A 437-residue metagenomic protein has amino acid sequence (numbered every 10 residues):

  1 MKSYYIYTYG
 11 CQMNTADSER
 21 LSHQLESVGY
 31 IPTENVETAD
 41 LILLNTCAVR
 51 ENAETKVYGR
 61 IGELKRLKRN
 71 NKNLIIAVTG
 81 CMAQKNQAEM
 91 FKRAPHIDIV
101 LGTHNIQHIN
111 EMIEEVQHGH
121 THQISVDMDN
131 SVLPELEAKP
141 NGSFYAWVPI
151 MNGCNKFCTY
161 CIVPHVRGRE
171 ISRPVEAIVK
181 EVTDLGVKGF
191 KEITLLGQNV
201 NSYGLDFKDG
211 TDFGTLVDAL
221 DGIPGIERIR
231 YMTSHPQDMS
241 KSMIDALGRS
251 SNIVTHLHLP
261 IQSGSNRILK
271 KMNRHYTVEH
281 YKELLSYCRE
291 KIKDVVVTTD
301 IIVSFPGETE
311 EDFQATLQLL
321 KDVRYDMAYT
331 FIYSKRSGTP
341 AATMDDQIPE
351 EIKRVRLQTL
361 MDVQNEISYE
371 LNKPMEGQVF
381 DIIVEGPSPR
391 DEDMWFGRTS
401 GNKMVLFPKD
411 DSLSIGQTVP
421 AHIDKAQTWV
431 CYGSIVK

Functional and structural regions predicted by a protein language model:
M1-Y203, S242, L257, E279-E290 (+6 more regions): Proteins enriched for Cys/Gly/acidic motifs involved in redox and nucleic-acid/cofactor modification
C11, G204-D221, G225, M272 (+1 more regions): Radical SAM enzyme [4Fe-4S]-AdoMet core and its adjacent flexible, acidic and glycine-rich loops/tails across
M13, V49-N52, M82, P236-D238 (+3 more regions): Glycine-/small-residue-rich active-site loops that bind phosphorylated ligands and cofactors
I76-V78, K85, V187-E310: Conserved SAM/AdoMet-binding glycine-rich loop
H96, G248-T255, V323-D326: Glycine-enriched alpha-helix->loop->beta-strand junction motifs that scaffold or abut catalytic
N141-F144, C154-K156, I253, S263 (+5 more regions): Short flexible coil/turn linkers enriched for glycine and charged/polar residues that connect secondary-structure
C158, I178, L195, Y231 (+7 more regions): Conserved, mostly hydrophobic/aromatic
T343-K437: Terminal RNA-binding accessory module
